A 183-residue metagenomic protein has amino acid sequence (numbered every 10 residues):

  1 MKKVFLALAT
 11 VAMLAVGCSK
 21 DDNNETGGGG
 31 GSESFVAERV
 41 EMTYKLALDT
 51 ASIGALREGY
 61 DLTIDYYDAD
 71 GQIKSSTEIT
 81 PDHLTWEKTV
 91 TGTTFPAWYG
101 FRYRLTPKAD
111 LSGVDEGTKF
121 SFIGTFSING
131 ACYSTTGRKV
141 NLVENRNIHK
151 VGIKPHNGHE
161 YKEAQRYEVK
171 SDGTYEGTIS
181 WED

Functional and structural regions predicted by a protein language model:
F5-A7, V11-T43, L48: Bacterial Sec-dependent N-terminal signal peptides
N24-R39, I73-T77, R146, Y161-V169: Solvent-exposed, flexible loop/coil segments flanking beta-strands in beta-rich domains
L46-T50, D68, G92-T94, P107-L111 (+1 more regions): Beta-strand elements of well-folded, non-transmembrane domains
A51-R57, G113-G117: A short beta-turn/strand-edge loop motif at beta-sheet boundaries
G54-D70, F122-C132: Extended low-complexity, serine/threonine- and proline-enriched intrinsically disordered segments
D65-L105: Tryptophan-paired
W98-D183: Extracytoplasmic electrostatic interaction patches
